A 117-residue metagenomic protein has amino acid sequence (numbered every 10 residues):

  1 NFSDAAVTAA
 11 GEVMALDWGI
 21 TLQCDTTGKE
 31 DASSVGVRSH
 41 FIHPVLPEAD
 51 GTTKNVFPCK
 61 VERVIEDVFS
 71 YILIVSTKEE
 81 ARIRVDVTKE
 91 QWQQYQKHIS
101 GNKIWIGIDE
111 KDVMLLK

Functional and structural regions predicted by a protein language model:
N1-K117: Non-catalytic connector elements of ABC transporters
